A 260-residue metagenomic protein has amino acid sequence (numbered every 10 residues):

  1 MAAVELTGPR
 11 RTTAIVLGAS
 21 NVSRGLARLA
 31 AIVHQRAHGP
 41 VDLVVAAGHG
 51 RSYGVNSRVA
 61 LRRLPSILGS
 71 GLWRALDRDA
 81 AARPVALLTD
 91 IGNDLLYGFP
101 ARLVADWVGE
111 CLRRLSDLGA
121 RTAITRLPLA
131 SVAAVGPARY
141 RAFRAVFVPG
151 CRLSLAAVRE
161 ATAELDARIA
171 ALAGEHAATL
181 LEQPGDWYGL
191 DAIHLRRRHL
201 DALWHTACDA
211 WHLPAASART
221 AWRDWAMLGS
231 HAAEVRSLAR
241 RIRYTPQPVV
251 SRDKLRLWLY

Functional and structural regions predicted by a protein language model:
M1-A46, R141-P149, P214-Y260: N-terminal secretory targeting modules
T13-D106: Conserved SGNH/GDSL esterase-like catalytic core that processes O-acyl groups on lipids and polysaccharides
S66-R198, A202-A215, R219-T220, Y244-Y260: Alpha-helical cap/lid subdomain in secreted, periplasmic, or secretory-pathway luminal O-acyl-processing enzymes
